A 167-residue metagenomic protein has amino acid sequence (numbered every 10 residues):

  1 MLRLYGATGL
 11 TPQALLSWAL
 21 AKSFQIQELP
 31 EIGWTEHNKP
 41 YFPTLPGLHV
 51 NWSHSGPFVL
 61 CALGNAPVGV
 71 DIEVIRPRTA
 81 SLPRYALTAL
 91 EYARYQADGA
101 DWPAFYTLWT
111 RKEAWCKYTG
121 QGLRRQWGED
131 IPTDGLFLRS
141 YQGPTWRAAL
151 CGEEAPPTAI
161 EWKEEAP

Functional and structural regions predicted by a protein language model:
M1-P167: Core catalytic alpha/beta fold that binds nucleotide/phospho-ligands
